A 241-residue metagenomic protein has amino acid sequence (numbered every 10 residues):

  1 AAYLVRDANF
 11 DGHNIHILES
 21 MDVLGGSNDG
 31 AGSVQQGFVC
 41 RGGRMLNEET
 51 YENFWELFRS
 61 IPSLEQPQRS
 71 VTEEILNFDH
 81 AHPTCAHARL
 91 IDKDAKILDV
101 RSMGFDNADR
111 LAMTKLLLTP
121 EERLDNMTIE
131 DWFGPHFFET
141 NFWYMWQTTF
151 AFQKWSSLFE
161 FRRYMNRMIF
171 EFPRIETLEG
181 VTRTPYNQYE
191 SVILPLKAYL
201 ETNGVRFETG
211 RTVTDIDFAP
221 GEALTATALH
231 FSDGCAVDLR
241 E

Functional and structural regions predicted by a protein language model:
A1, E19-S20, Y51, N203: Conserved beta-strand->loop/alpha-helix structural units within folded catalytic cores of enzymes with alpha/beta
A2-R6, A198: Short, well-ordered alpha-helices that flank and scaffold nucleotide-derived cofactor binding pockets
V5-G32: Glycine-rich FAD pyrophosphate-binding loop
Q36-I75: Conserved FAD-binding subdomain of flavin-dependent enzymes
C40-L46, L116-P120, L178-N187: Active-site rim elements
N53-S60, T128, W132, M145 (+1 more regions): Amphipathic alpha-helical segments that form well-ordered structural scaffolds and often line/cohere around active
S63-R167: Rossmann-like flavin
R167-E241: Helical element adjacent to the flavin cofactor pocket in flavoenzyme catalytic cores
